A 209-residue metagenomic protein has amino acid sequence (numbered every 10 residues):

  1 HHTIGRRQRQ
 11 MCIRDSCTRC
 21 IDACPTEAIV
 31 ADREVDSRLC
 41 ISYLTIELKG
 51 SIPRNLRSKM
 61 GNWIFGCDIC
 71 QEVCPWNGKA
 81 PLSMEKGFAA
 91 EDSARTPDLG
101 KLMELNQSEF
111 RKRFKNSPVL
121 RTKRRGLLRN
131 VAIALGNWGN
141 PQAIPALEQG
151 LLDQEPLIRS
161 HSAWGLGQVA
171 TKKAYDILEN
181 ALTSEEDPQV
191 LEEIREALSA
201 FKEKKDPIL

Functional and structural regions predicted by a protein language model:
H1-I13: Single conserved hydrophobic/aromatic residue that forms the stacking wall/gate of nucleotide- or nucleobase-binding
R19-Y43, W63-G87, A146: Iron-sulfur cluster-binding cysteine motifs and their immediate structural context in ferredoxin-like electron-transfer
I41-P53, F88-Q107: Short microdomains enriched in Cys/His and/or Lys/Arg
L56-F88, L105, E109-L120, G126-I133: C-terminal amphipathic alpha-helical segment
E109-R113, G139-L152, T171-T183, K205-L209: Amphipathic alpha-helical scaffolding segments comprising HEAT/armadillo-like alpha-solenoid repeats
R124, Q154-P156, E186-D187: Short inter-helical turns and helix N-cap capping residues of alpha-solenoid HEAT/ARM repeat scaffolds
L128-W138, Q149, R159-T171, L191-P207: Structural detector for internal amphipathic alpha-helices that build alpha-solenoid repeat scaffolds
E179-E196: Long, positively charged, glycine-interspersed low-complexity recognition regions
